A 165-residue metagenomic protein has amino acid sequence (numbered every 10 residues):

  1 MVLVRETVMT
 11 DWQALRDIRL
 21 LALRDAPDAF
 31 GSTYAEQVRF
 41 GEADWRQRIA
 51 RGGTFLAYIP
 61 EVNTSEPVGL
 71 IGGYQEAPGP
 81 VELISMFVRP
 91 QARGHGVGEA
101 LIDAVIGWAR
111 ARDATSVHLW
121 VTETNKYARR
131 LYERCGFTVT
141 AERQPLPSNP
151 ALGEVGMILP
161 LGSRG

Functional and structural regions predicted by a protein language model:
M1-V4: Extreme N-terminal starter segment of soluble prokaryotic enzymes
E6-Q91, I102-A104, W108, R112 (+2 more regions): Acetyl-CoA-dependent GNAT
G96: Conserved G/P- and acidic residue-centered "switch" motifs that form tight phosphate/ATP-binding loops in soluble
T115-H118, T122-R129, R134-G165: C-terminal "cap" of GNAT-fold acetyltransferases
